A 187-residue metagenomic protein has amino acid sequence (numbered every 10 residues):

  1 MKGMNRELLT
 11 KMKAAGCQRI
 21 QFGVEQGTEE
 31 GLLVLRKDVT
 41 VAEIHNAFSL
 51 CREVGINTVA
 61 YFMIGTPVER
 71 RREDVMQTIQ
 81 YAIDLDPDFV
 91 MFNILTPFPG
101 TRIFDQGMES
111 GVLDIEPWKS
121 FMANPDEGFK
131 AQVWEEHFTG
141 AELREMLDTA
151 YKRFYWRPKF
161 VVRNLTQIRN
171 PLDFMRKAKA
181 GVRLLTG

Functional and structural regions predicted by a protein language model:
M1-R169: A structural motif corresponding to the C-terminal lobe/cap of the Radical SAM core domain
F160, D173-K179: Hydrophobic alpha-helical membrane-insertion signals
K177-G187: Short linear elements at protein peripheries
